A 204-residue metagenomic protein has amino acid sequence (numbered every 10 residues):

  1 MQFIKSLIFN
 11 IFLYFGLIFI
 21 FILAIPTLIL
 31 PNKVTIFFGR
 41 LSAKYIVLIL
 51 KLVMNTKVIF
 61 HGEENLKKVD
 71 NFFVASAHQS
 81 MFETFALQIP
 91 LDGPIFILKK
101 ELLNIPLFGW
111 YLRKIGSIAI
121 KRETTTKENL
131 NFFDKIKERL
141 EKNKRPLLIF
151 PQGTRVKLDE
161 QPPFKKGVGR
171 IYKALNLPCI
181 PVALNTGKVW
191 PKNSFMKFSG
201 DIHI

Functional and structural regions predicted by a protein language model:
M1-K57: N-terminal membrane-anchoring alpha-helices
F21-N32, I36-R40, V53, K68-T125: Catalytic core of membrane glycerolipid acyltransferases/transacylases, capturing the structured, soluble-facing
V53-H61, N129-N131, G187-V189: Short gly/ser/thr-rich secondary-structure transition/capping motifs
G62-K67: Glycine-rich helix-loop-beta junction characteristic of Rossmann-like nucleotide cofactor-binding loops
N71-F73, K144-F150: Residue-level preference for the first positions of well-ordered beta-strands
F108-W110, P146-L147, K157-I204: A cross-family acyltransferase "interaction/gating" segment
R113-K144: A membrane-cytosol interface segment of integral membrane proteins
G153: Active-site metal-binding loops of divalent metal-dependent hydrolases
